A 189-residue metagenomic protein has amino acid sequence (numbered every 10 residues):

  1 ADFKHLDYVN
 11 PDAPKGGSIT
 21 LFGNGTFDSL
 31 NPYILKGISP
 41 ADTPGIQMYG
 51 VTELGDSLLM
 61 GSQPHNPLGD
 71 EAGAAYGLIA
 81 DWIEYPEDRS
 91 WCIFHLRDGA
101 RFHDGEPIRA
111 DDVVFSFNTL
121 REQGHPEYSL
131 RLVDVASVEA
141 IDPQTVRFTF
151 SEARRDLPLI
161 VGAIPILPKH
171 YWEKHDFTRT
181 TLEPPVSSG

Functional and structural regions predicted by a protein language model:
A1-E87, N118, P184-G189: N-terminal lobe/hinge region of extracytoplasmic solute-binding protein
V9-P14, I38-M48, W82-P126, I141 (+2 more regions): Aromatic- and charge-enriched surface segment that lines or borders ligand/interaction sites
G23, L58-L59, F94-L96, F150: A short glycine/threonine-centered beta-strand motif
N31-I34, E106, P158-G162: Short, solvent-exposed loop/turn and secondary-structure capping segments
E53, S57, L78, I108 (+3 more regions): Extracytoplasmic/secreted proteins, especially bacterial periplasmic and envelope-associated proteins
S62-P64, G99, S151-A153: Short loop segments at secondary-structure junctions
H95, S129-R179: Surface-exposed binding/hinge segments that line and control ligand-binding clefts or catalytic entry sites
